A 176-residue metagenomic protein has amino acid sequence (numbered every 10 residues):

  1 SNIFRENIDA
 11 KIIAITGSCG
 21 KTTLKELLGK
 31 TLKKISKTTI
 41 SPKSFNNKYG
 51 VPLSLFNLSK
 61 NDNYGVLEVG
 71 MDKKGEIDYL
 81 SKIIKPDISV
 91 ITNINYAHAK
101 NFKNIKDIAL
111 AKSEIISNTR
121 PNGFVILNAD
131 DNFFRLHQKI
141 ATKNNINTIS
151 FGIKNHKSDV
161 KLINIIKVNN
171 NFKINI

Functional and structural regions predicted by a protein language model:
S1-A129, R135-I146: Phosphate-binding loop of NTP-binding sites
L24-G29, K161-I176: Acidic-glycine-rich active-site phosphate/pyrophosphate-binding loop
P52-L55, F134, D159-I163, F172: Adenylate-forming
L127-N128, F151-G152, I176: Short beta-strand-to-turn element immediately C-terminal to the catalytic PLP-Schiff-base lysine in fold type I
Q138, K154-K157, K173: Residue-identity detector for glutamine
N144-V168: Beta-strand->loop->alpha-helix junctions that form or flank phosphate-binding loops in nucleotide-handling enzymes
